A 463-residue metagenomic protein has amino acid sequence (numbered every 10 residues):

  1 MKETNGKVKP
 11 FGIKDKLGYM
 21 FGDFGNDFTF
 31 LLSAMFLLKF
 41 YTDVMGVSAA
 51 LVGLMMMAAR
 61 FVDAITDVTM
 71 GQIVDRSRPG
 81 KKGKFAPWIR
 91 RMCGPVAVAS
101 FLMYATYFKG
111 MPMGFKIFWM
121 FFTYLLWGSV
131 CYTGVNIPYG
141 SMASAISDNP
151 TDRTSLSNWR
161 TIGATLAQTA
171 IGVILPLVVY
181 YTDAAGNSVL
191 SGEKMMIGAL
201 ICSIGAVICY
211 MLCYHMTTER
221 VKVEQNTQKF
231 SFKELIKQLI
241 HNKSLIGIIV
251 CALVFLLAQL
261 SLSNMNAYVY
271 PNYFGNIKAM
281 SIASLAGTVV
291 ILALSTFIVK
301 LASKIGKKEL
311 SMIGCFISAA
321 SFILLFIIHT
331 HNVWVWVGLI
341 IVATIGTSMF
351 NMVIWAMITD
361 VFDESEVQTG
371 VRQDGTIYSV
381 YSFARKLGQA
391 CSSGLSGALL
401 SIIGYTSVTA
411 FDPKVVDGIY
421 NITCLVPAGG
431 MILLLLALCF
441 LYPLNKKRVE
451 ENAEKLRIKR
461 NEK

Functional and structural regions predicted by a protein language model:
K2-K463: Membrane-embedded alpha-helical bundles of multi-pass transporters/translocases, especially carrier/permease families
